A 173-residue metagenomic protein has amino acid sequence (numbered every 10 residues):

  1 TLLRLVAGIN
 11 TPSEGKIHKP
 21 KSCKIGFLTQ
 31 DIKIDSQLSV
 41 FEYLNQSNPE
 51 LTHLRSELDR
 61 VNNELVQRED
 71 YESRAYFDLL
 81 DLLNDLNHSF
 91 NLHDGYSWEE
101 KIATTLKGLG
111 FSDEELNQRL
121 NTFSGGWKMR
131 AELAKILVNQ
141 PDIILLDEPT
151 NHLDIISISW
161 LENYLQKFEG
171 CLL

Functional and structural regions predicted by a protein language model:
T1-L173: ABC ATP-binding cassette signature C-motif
